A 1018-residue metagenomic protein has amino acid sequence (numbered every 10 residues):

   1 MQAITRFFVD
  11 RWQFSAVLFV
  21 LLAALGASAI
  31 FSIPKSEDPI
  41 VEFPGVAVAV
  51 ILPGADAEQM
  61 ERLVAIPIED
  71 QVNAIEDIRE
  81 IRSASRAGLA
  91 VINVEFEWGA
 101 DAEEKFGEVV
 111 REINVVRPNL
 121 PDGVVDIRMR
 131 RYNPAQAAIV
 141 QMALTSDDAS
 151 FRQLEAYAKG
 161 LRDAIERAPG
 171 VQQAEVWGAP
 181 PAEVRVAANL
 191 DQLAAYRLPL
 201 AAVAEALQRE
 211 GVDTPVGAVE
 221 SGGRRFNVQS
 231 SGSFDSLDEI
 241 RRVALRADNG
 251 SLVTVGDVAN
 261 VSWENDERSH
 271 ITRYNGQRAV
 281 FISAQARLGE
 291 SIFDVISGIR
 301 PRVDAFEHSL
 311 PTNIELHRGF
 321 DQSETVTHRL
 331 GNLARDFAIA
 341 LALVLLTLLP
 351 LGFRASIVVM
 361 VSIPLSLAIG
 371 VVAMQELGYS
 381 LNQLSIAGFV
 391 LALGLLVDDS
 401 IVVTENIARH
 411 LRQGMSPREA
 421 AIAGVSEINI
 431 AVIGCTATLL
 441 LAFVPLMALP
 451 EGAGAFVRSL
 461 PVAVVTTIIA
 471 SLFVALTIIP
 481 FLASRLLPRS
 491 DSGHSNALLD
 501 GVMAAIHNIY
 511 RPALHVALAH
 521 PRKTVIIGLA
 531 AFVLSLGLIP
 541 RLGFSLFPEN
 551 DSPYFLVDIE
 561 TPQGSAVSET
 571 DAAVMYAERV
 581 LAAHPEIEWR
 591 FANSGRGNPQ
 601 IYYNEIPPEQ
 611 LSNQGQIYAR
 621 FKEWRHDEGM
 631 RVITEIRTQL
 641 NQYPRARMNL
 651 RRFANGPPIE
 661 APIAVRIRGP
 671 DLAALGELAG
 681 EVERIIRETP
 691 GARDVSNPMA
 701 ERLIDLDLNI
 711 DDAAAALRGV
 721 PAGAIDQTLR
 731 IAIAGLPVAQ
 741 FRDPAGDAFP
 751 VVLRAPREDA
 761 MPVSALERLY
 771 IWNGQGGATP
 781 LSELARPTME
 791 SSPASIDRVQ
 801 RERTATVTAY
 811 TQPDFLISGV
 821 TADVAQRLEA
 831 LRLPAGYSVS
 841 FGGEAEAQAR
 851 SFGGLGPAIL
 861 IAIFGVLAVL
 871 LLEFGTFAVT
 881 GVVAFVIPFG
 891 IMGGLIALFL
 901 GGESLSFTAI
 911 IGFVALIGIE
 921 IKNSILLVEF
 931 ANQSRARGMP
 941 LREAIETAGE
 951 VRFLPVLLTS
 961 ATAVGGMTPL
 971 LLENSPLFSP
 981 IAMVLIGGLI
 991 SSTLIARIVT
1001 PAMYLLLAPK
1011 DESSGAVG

Functional and structural regions predicted by a protein language model:
M1-K35, S426-I428, N496-P548, E588 (+4 more regions): Signature of alpha-helical transmembrane segments and their immediate interfacial
I4-F7, A49, V91, R117 (+8 more regions): Extracytoplasmic/periplasmic membrane-proximal domains and adjacent transmembrane bundles of envelope biogenesis
T5, M60-R131, D191-V212, S231-S233 (+4 more regions): Solvent-exposed, membrane-proximal periplasmic/extracellular interface segments of envelope transport and secretion
V17, D56-L63, G99-E108, A138-A143 (+20 more regions): Solvent-exposed, non-transmembrane alpha-helical starts
L21-D56, N114-P121, A247, E376-Y379 (+8 more regions): Transmembrane helices with small-residue packing motifs
L25-S32, E315, A342-R409, S416 (+6 more regions): Hydrophobic transmembrane alpha-helices and their membrane-interface caps in long multi-pass transport proteins
G319, V326, L330, T404 (+5 more regions): Helix-loop junctions and hydrophobic alpha-helical segments within the transmembrane domains of large membrane
L393-I407, N429-A448, A455-N496, I617 (+4 more regions): Transmembrane alpha-helices and their membrane-interface boundaries in multi-pass membrane transporters and channels
